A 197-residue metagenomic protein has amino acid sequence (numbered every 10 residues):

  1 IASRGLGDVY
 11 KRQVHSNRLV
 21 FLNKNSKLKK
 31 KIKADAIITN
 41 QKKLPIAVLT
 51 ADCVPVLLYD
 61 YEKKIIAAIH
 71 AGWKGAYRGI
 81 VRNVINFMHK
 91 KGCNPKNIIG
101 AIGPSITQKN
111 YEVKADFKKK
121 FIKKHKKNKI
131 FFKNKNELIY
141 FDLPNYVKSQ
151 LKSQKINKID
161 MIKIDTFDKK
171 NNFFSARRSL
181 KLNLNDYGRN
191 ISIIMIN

Functional and structural regions predicted by a protein language model:
R4, D8-N197: Active-site microenvironment for binding and transforming phosphate-containing groups
